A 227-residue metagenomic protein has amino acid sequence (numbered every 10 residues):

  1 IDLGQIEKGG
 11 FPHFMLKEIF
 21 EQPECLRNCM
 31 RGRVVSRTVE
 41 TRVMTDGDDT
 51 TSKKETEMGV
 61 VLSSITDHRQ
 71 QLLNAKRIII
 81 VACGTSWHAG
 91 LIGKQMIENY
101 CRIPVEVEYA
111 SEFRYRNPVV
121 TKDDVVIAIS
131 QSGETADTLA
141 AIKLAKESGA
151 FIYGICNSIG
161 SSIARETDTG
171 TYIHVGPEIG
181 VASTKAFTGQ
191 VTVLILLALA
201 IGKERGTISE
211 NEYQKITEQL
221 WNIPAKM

Functional and structural regions predicted by a protein language model:
I1-K76, S86, Q95, N99-Y100 (+2 more regions): N-terminal segments that mediate ammonia production and transfer in glutamine-dependent amidotransferase systems
D49-S52, L73-N222: Glycine-rich phosphate-binding loops that contact phosphosugars or nucleotide phosphates
